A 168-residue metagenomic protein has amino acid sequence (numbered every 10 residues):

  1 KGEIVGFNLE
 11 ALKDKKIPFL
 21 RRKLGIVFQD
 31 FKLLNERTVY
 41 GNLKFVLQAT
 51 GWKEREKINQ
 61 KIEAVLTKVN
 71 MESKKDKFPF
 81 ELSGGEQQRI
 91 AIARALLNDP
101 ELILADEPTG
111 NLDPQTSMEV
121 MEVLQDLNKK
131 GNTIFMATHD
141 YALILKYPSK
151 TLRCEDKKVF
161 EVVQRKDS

Functional and structural regions predicted by a protein language model:
K1-F19: ABC ATPase NBD Q-loop/coupling interface
R37-F45: Short coil-to-helix segment of the ABC ATPase nucleotide-binding domain corresponding to the Q-loop/switch region
K77-F80, N98, K130: Conserved signature/switch motifs of ABC ATPase nucleotide-binding domains
F78-L82, E86-Q88: Conserved ABC ATPase signature
I92: Hydrophobic anchor residue at the start of the ABC signature
I103-D106: Catalytic Walker B motif of ABC-type/P-loop ATPase nucleotide-binding domains
P114-T116: Helix N-cap at the start of a conserved alpha-helix in ABC-type nucleotide-binding domains
